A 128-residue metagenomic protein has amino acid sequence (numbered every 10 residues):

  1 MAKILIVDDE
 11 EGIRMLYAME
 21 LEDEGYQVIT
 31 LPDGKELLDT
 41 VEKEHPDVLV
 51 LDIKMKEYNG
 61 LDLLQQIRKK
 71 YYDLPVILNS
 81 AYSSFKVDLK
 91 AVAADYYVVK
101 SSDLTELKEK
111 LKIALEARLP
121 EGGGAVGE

Functional and structural regions predicted by a protein language model:
R14, K56: The feature encodes the CheY-like receiver
M15-D23: Charged docking surfaces used in two-component/phosphorelay signaling
G25-P32, T40: Short hydrophobic/Thr-rich beta-strand motif most characteristic of the beta2 strand and flanking loop of CheY-like
P32-D33, N59-D62: Acidic catalytic/metal-coordinating carboxylates
D52: Active-site residues of response regulator receiver
D62, Y82-E109: Alpha4 helix (beta4-alpha4-beta5 surface) of REC/receiver domains from two-component response regulators
S102-L115, L119, G123: C-terminal output helix
